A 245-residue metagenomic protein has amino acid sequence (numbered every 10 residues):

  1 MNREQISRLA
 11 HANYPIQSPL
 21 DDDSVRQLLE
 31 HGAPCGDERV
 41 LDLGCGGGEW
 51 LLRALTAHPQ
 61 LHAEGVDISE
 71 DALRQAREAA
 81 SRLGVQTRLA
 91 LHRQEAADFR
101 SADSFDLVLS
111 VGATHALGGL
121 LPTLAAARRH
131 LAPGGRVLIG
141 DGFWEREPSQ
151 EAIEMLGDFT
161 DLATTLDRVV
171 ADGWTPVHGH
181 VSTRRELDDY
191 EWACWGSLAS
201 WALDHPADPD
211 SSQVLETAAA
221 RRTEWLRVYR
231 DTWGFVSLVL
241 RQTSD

Functional and structural regions predicted by a protein language model:
S18-G36: Conserved alpha-helix/loop element of class I SAM-dependent methyltransferases that forms part of the SAM/SAH-binding
D37-G46: Conserved class I S-adenosyl-L-methionine
E49-A97: Class I SAM-dependent methyltransferase SAM/SAH-binding core
A97-V108: A short acidic, Gly/Pro-enriched loop at the edge of an enzyme's catalytic core that lines a small-molecule cofactor
L107-G119: A short SAM/SAH-binding and catalytic strip from SAM-dependent methyltransferases
L121-R136: A short glycine-rich, Lys/Arg-flanked "PGG" loop and its adjoining helix->strand segment in the class I
I139-D158: Short, glycine-/aromatic-enriched active-site segment of Class I SAM-dependent methyltransferases
H180-D245: Conserved Class I S-adenosyl-L-methionine
